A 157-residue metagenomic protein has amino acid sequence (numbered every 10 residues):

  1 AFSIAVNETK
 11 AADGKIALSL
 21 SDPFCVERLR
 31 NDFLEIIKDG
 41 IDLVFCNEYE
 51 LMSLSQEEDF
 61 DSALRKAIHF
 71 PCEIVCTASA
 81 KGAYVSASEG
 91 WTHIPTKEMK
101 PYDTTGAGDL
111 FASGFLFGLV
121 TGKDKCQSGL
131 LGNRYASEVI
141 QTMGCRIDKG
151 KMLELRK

Functional and structural regions predicted by a protein language model:
A1-T92, K123, M152-L155: Ribokinase/PfkB-type carbohydrate-kinase core domain
E73, A78-A80, K97-K157: Conserved post-catalytic alpha-helical subdomain immediately downstream of the catalytic base and nucleotide-binding
